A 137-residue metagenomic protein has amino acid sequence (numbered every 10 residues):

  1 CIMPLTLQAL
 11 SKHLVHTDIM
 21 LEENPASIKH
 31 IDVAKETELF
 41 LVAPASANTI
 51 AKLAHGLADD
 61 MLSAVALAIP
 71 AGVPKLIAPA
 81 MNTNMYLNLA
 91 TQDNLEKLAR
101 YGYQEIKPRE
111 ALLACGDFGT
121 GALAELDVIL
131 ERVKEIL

Functional and structural regions predicted by a protein language model:
C1-I77, T83-L137: A cross-family phosphate/adenosyl-ligand binding-site feature
